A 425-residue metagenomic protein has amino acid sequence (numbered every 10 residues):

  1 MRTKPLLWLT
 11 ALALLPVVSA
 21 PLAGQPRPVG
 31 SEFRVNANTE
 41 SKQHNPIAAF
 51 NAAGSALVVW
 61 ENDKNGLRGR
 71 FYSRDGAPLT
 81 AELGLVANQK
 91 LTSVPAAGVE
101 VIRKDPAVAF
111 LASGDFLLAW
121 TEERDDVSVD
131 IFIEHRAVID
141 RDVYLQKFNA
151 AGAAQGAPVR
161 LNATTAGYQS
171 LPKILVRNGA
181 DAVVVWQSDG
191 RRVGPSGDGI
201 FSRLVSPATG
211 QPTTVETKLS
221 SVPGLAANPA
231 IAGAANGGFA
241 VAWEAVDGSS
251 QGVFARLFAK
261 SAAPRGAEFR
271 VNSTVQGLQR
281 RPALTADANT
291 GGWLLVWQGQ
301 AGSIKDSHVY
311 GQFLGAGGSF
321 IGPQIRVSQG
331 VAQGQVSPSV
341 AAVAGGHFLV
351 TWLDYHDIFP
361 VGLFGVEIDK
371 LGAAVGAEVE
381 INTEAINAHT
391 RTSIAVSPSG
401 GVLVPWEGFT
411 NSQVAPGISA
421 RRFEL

Functional and structural regions predicted by a protein language model:
M1-L9: Bacterial N-terminal signal peptides that target proteins for export
W8-V17: Bacterial N-terminal signal peptides
V18-G24: Sec/Tat signal peptide C-region and signal peptidase I cleavage site
G24-L425: Extracellular, repeat-based ectodomains that mediate carbohydrate processing or recognition
